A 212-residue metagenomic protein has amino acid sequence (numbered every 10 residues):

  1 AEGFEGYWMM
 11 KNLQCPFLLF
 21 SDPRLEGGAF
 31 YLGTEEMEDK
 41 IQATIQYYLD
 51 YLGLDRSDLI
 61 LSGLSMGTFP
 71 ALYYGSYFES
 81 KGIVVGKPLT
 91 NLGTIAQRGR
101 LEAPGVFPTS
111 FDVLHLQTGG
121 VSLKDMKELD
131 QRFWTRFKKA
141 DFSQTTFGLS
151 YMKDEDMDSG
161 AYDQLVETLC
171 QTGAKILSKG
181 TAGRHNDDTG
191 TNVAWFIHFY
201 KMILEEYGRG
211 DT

Functional and structural regions predicted by a protein language model:
A1-C15, L19-E26, L149: Short, surface-exposed "cap/lid" segments of acyl-processing enzymes
M10-N12, Y74-K81, E167-Q171: Short, surface-exposed basic-aromatic patches at helix termini and helix-loop junctions that form
L19-L25, G86-L89, Y151-K153, K179-G183: Short loop/turn segments at strand-loop or loop-helix junctions that form parts of catalytic or ligand-binding pockets
Y31-G53: Alpha/beta-hydrolase active-site loop
G53-S65: Alpha/beta-hydrolase fold nucleophile elbow
G63-Y73: Glycine-rich nucleophile elbow surrounding the catalytic serine of serine-hydrolase chemistry
Y77-Q117: Hydrolase active-site cap/lid region
R100-K179, H185-D211: The feature captures the conserved acid-bearing segment of alpha/beta-hydrolase catalytic domains
